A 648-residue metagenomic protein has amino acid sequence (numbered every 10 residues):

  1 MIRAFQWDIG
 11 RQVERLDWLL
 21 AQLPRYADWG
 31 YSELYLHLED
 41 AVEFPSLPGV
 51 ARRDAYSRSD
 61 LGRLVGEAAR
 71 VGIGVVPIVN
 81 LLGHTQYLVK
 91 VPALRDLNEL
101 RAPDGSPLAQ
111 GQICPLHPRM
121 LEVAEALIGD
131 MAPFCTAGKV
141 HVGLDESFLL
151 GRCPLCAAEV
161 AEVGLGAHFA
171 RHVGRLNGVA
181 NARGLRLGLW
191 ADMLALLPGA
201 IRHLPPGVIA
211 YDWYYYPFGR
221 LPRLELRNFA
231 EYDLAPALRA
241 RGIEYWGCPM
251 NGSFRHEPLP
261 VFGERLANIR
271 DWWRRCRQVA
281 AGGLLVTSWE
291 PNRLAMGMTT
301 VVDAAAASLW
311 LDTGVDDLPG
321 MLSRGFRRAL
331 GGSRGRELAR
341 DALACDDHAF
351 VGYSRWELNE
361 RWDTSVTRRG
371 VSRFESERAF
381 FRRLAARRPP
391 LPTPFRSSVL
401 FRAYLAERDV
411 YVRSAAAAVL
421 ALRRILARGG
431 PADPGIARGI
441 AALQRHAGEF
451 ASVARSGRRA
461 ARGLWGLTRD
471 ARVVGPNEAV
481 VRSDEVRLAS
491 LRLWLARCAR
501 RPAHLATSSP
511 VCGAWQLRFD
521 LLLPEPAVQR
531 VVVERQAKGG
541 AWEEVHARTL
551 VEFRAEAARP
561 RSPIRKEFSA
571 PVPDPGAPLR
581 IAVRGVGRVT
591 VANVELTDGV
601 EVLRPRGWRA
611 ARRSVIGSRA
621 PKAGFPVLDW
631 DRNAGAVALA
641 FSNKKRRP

Functional and structural regions predicted by a protein language model:
M1-E14, W29: An acidic-aromatic substrate-binding cleft motif
R3, L19-L20, P24, R63-G66 (+5 more regions): Substrate-binding groove of N-acetylhexosamine-processing glycoside hydrolases
A27-D28, Y35-G74, H84-E122, E146-R171: Aromatic- and acidic-residue-enriched carbohydrate-binding clefts of CAZyme catalytic domains
P510-R518, D574-P578: Extended extracellular/luminal ectodomain segments enriched in beta-structured repeat modules
A514, V586-S614, L628-A638, N643-K644 (+1 more regions): Exposed low-complexity, polar/acidic, P/S/T/G-rich flexible segments that act as propeptides, protease-susceptible
L521, I581-G587: Short beta-strand-plus-loop segments that form exposed binding edges in beta-rich domains
P524-V531: Short coil-to-beta strand junction motifs in C2/discoidin
W542-D574, I616: Extracellular carbohydrate recognition and processing domains and analogous Trp-centered ligand-binding platforms
